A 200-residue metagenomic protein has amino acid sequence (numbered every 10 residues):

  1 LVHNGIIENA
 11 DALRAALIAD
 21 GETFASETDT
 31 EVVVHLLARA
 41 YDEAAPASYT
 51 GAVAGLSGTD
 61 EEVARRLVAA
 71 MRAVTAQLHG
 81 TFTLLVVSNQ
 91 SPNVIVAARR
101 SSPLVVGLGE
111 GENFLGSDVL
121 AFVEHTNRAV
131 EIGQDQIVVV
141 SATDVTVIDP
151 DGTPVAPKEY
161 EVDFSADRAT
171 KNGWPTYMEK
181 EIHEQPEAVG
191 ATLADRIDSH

Functional and structural regions predicted by a protein language model:
L1-H200: Conserved short alpha-helical segments that host acidic/polar catalytic motifs at enzyme active sites
